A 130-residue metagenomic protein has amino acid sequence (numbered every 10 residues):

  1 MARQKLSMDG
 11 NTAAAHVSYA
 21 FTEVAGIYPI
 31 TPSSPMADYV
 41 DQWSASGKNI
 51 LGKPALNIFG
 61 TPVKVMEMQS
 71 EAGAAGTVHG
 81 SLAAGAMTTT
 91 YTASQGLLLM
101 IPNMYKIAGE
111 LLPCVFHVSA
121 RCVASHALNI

Functional and structural regions predicted by a protein language model:
M1-I130: Thiamine diphosphate
